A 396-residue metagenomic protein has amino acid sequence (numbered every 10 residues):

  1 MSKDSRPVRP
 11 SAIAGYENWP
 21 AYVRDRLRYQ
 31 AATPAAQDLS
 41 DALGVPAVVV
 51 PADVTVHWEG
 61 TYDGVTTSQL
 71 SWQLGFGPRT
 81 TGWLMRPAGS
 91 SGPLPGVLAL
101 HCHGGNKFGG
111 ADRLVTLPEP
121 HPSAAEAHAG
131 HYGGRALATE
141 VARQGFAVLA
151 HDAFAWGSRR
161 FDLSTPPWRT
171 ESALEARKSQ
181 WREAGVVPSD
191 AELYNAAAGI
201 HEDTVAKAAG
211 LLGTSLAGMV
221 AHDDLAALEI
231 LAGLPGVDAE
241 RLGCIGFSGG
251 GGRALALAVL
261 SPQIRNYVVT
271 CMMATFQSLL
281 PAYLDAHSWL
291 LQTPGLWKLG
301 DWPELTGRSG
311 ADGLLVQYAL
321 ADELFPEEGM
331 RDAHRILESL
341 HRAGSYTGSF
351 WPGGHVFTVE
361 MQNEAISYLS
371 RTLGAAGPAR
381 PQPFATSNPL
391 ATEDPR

Functional and structural regions predicted by a protein language model:
M1-T66, L74, G110, Q144 (+1 more regions): N-terminal targeting or regulatory segments adjacent to alpha/beta-hydrolase or S9 domains
Q73-G75, G82-P93: Short beta-strand-to-loop junctions in surface cap/lid or active-site-entrance loops
G82, G92-G104, G110: Short beta-strand element of the alpha/beta-hydrolase
C102-H222, L280: Cap/lid segment of the alpha/beta-hydrolase catalytic domain
G199, D203-T214, A221-A227, N266-T306 (+2 more regions): Mobile cap/lid helix-loop segments that gate and shape the active-site cleft of serine hydrolases
G236-S248: Alpha/beta-hydrolase fold nucleophile elbow
S309, V316-Y318: Short beta-strand/loop motif that positions the catalytic acidic residue of the alpha/beta-hydrolase fold
H341-R396: C-terminal catalytic histidine-bearing segment of alpha/beta-hydrolase fold enzymes
